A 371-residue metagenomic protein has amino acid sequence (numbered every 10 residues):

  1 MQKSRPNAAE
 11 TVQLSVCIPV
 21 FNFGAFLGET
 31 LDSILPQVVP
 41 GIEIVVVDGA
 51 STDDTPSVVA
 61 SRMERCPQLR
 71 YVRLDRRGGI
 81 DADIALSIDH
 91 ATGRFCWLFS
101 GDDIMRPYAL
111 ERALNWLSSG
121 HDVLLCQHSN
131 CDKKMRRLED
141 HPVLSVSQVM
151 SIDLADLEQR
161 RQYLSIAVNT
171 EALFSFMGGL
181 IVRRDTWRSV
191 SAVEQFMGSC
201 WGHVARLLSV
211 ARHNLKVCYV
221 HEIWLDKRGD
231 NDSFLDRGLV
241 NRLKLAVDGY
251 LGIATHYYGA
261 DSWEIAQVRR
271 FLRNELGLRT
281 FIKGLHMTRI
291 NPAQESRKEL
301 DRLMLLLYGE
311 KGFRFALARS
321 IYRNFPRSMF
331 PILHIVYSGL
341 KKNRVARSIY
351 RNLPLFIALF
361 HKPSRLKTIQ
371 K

Functional and structural regions predicted by a protein language model:
Q2-K244: Nucleotide-sugar donor-binding/catalytic module of glycosyltransferases that assemble extracellular/cell-envelope
A205, R212, K216-K371: C-terminal subregions of glycosyltransferases and related glycan-biosynthesis enzymes
